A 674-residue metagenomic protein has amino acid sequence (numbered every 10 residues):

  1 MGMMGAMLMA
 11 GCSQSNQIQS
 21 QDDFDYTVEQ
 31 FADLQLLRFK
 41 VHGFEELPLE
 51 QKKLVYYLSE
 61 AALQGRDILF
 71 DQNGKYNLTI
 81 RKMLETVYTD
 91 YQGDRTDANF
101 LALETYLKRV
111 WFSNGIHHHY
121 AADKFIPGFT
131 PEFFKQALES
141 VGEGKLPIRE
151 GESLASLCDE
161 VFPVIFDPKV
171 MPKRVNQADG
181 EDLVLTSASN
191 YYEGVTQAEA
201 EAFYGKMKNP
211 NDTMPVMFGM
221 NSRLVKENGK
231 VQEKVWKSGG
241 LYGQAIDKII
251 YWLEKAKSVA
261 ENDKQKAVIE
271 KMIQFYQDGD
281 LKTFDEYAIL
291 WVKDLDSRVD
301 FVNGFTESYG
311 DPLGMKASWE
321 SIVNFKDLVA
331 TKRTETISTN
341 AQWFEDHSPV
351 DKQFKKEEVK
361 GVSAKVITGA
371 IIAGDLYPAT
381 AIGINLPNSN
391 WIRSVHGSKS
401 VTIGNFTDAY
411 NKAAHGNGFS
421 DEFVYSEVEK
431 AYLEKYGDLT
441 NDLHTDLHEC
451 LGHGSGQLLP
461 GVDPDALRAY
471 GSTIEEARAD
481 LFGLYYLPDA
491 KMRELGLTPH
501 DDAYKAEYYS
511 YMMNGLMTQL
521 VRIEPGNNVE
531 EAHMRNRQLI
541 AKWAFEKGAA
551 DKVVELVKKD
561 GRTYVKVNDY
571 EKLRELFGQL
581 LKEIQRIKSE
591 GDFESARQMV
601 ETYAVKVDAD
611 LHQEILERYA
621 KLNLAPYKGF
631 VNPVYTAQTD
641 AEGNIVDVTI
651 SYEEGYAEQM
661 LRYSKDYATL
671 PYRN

Functional and structural regions predicted by a protein language model:
L8-G11: C-terminal motif of bacterial Sec signal peptides marking the signal peptidase cleavage site
S13-S15: Bacterial signal peptide processing site
S20-M214, M220, L224-E227, S238-W252 (+1 more regions): N-terminal helix-rich structural modules
E29, D33-L54, M171-T473, A477 (+4 more regions): Fold-level signature of zinc-dependent metallopeptidase catalytic domains
K40, L484-I587: Long, well-structured alpha-helical subdomains associated with metal-dependent extracellular/ecto-lumenal hydrolases
N77-I80, L84, F100-V110, I246-L253 (+3 more regions): Short amphipathic alpha-helical coiled-coil/interface segments
A330-K365, W543-L616: C-terminal interaction module
D569, L573-N674: Extended, compositionally biased alpha-helical segments that mediate assembly or anchoring
